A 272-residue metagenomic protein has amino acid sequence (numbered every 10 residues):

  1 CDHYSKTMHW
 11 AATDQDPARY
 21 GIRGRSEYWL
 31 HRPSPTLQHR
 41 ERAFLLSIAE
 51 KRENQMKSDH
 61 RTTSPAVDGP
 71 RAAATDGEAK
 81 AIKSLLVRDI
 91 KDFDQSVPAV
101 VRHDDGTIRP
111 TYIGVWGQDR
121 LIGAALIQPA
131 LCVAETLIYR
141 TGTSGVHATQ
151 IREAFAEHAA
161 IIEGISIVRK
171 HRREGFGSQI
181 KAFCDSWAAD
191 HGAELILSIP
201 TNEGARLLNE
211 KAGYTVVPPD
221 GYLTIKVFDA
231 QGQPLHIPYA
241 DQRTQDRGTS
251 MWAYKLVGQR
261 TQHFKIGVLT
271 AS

Functional and structural regions predicted by a protein language model:
Y4, Y20-L30, Q38-R52, K57-L126 (+2 more regions): Short amphipathic alpha-helix that is part of the acyltransferase structural core
M8-W10, Y28, Y222-S272: C-terminal "cap" of GNAT-fold acetyltransferases
H103-T111, Q118-G164, L223-D246: Conserved acyl-donor/pantetheine-binding loop and adjacent beta-alpha core of acyl/acetyltransferases and related
G164-R172: A short, internal acetyl-CoA/4′-phosphopantetheine-binding micro-motif in the GNAT/acyltransferase core
R173-S186: Conserved acetyl-CoA-binding loop-helix of GNAT-fold acetyltransferases
L197-E210, D220-T224: Conserved beta-strand-loop-alpha-helix junction that forms the acyl-donor binding cleft
